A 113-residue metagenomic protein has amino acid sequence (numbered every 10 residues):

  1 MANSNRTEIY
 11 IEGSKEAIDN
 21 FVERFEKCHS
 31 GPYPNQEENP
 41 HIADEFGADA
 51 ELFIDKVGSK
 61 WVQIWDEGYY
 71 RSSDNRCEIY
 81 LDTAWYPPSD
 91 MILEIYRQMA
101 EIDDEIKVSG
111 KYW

Functional and structural regions predicted by a protein language model:
M1-W113: Long, contiguous binding/interaction regions
